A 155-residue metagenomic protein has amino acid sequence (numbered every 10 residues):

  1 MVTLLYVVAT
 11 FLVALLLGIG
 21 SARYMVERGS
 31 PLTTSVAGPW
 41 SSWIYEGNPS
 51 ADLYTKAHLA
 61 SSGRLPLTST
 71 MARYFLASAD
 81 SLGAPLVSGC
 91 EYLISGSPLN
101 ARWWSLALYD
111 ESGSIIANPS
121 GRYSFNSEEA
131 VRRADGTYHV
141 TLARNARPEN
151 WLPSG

Functional and structural regions predicted by a protein language model:
M1-G155: A compositional/structural signature for long, glycine/proline-rich flexible linkers and loops on extracytoplasmic
